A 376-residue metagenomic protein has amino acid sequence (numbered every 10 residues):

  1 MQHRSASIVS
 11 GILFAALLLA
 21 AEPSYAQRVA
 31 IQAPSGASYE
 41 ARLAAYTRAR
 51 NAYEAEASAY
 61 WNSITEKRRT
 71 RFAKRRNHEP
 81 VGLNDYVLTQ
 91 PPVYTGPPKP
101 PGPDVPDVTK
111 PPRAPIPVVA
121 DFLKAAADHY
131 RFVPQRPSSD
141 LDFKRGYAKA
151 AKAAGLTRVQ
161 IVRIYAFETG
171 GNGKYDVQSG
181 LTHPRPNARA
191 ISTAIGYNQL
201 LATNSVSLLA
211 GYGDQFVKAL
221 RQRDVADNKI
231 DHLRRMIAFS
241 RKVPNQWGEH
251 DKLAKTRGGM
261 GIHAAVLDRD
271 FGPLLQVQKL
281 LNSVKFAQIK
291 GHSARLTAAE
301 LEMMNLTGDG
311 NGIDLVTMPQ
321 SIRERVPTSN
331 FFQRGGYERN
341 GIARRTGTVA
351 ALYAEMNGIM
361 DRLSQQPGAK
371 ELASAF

Functional and structural regions predicted by a protein language model:
M1-I12: Bacterial N-terminal signal peptides that target proteins for export
A21-P23: N-terminal signal peptide c-region/cleavage motif recognized by signal peptidases
A33-T95: Alpha-helical, heptad-rich or low-complexity scaffold/stalk segments that mediate oligomerization or tethering
G36-R48, A120-V133: Acidic/histidine-rich, surface-exposed loop or edge segments in extracytoplasmic proteins
P80-F132: Non-catalytic propeptide/linker segments at domain boundaries
A126-G335: Catalytic glycan-binding domains that act on GlcNAc-containing polysaccharides
G335-F376: Low-complexity, Gly/Ser/Thr/Pro-rich intrinsically disordered linker/tail segments
